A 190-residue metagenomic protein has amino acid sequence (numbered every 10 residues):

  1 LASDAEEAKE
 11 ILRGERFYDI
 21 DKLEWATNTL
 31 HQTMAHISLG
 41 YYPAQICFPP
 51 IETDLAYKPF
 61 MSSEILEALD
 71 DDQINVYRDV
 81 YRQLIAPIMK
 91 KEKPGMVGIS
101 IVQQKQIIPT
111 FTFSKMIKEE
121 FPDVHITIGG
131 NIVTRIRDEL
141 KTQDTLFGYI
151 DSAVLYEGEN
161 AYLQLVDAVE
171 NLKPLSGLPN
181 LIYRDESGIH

Functional and structural regions predicted by a protein language model:
L1-A44: Non-catalytic, alpha-helical, charged scaffold/linker segments that couple or flank catalytic or architectural cores
D4-A8, D54-H190: Glycine-rich beta-alpha loop elements in corrinoid/cobalamin-binding modules across cobalamin-dependent enzymes
P49-P50: N-terminal hydrophobic signal/anchor transmembrane helix of membrane proteins
